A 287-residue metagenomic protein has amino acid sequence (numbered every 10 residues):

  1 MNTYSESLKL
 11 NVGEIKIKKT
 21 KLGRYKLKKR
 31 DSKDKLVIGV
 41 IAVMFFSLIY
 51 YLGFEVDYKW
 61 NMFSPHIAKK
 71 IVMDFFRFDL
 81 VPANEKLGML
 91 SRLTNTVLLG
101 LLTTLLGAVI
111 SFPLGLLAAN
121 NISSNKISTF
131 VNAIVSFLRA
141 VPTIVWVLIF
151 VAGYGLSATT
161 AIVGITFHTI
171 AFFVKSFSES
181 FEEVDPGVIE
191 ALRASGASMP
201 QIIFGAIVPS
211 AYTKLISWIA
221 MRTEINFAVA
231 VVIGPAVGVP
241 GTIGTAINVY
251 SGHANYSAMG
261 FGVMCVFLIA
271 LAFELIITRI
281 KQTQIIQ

Functional and structural regions predicted by a protein language model:
M1-L105, L117: N-terminal, non-cleaved signal-anchor transmembrane helix
F63-M73, G238-V249: Short hydrophobic, aromatic-rich alpha-helical segments embedded in or entering the lipid bilayer of multi-pass
L90-L98, V131-L138, A220, E224 (+2 more regions): Alpha-helical membrane-interface segments at transmembrane helix boundaries
L101-V109, V145-I149, A211, L215-T223 (+3 more regions): Hydrophobic alpha-helical segments of membrane proteins
L102-V135: Transmembrane-helix boundary motif in ABC transporter permease subunits
V135-T169: Generic hydrophobic transmembrane alpha-helix motif, especially the helices
S157-I207, T213-R222, V229, L275-T278: Membrane-cytosol interface at the C-terminal ends of specific transmembrane alpha-helices in multi-pass membrane
S217, S257-Q287: C-terminal transmembrane helix and the adjacent membrane-cytosol boundary/short C-terminal tail of inner/organellar
